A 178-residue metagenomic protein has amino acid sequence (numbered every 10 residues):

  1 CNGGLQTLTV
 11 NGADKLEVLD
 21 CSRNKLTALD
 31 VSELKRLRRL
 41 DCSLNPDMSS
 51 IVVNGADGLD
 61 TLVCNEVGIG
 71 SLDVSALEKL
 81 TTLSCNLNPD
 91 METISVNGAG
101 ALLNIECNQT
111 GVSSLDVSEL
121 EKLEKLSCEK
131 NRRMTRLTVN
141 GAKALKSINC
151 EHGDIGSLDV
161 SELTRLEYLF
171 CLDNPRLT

Functional and structural regions predicted by a protein language model:
L8, E17-C21, R38-C42, I51 (+8 more regions): Conserved hydrophobic beta-strand positions in leucine-rich repeat
L8, L29-V31, S50-I51, L72 (+5 more regions): Canonical leucine-rich repeat
T9-G12, T27-D30, V52-D57, V63 (+3 more regions): Residue-level detector of intrinsically disordered, flexible termini and proteolytic processing junctions
D14, D20, D30, D41 (+10 more regions): Acidic-enriched, low-complexity/disordered segments with a strong bias for Aspartate over Glutamate
C171-T178: Short, intrinsically disordered, charge-balanced linker/junction segments flanking boundaries in proteins
